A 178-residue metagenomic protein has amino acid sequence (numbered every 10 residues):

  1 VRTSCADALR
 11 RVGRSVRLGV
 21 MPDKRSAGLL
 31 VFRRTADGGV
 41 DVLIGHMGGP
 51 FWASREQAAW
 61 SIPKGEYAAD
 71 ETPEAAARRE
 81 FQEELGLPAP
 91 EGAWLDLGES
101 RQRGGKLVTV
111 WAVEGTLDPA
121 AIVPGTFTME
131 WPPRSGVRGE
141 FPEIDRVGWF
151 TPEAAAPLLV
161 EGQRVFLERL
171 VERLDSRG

Functional and structural regions predicted by a protein language model:
V16-L18: Short, positively charged and aromatic/hydrophobic N-terminal segments
V20-I62, W111: N-terminal strand-loop-strand
T35-G38, G49-W52, A68-A69, G104-G105 (+1 more regions): Short, charged/polar surface micro-motifs in flexible loops or helix N-caps
S61-D96, T151: The catalytic Nudix box helix
E99-G136, G148, L170: Active-site-adjacent beta-strand/loop module that shapes the phosphate/pyrophosphate-binding cleft
E153-G178: Charged phosphate-binding loop/patch that engages nucleotide di/tri-phosphates or the phosphate backbone of nucleic
